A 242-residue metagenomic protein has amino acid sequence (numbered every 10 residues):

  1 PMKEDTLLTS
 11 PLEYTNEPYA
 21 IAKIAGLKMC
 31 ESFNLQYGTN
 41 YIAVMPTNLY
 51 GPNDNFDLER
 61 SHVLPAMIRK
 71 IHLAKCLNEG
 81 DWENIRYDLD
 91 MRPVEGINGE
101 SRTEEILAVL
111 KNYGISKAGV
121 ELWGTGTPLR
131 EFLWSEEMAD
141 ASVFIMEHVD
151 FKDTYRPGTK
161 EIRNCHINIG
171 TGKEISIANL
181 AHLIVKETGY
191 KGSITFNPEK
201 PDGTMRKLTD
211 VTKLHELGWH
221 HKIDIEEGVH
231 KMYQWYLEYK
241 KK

Functional and structural regions predicted by a protein language model:
P1-Y50, D54-P65, H72-L73: Catalytic helix-loop patch of NAD(P)-dependent Rossmann-fold dehydrogenases
P46, L64, I68, A139-S142 (+1 more regions): Alpha-helical structural signal
L73-K242: C-terminal substrate-binding subdomain of Rossmann-fold SDR/epimerase-dehydratase oxidoreductases
